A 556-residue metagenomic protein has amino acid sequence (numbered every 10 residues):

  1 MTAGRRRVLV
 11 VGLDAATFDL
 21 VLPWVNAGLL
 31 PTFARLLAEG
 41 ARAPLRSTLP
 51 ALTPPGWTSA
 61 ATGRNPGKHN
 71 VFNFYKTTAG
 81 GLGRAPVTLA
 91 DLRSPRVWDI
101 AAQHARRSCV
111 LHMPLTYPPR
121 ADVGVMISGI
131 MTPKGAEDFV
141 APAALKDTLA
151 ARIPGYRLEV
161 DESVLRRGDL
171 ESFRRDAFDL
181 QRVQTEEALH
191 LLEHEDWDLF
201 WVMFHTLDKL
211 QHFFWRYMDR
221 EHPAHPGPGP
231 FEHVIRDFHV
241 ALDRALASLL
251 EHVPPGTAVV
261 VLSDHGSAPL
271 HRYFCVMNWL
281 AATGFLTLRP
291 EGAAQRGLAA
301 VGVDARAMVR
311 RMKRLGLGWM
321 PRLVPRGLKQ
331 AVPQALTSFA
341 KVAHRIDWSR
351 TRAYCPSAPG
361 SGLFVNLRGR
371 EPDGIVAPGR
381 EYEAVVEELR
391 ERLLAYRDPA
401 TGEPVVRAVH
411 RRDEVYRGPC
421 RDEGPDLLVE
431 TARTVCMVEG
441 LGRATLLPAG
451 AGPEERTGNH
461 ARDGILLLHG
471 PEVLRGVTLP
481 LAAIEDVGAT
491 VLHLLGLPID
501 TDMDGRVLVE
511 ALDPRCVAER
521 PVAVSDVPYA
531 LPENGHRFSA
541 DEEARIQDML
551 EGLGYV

Functional and structural regions predicted by a protein language model:
T2, R174-F200, L210, F214-V261 (+1 more regions): A long, amphipathic alpha-helix that forms part of the scaffold/cap immediately adjacent to metal-dependent active
G4, L13, L22, F74-H104 (+6 more regions): Secreted, luminal/periplasmic, and some membrane-associated catalytic domains that remodel anionic oxygen-ester
R5, D19-D196, H205-H212, G302 (+5 more regions): Active-site-proximal alpha/beta segments of enzymes that process anionic O-linked groups
R5-T17, V21, L36, A60 (+9 more regions): Beta-strand elements within well-structured catalytic alpha/beta cores of enzymes that handle phosphate/sulfate esters
A15-F18, P50-A51, P66-G67, S108 (+13 more regions): Short, solvent-exposed loop/turn segments at secondary-structure junctions
T32, S59, W279, E388-R392 (+5 more regions): Generic recognition of well-ordered alpha-helical segments
G418-G424, G442, L481, L492 (+2 more regions): Long, internal low-complexity/basic segments
R433-G488, H493-L494: Low-complexity, glycine/alanine/valine/leucine- and proline-rich hydrophobic stretches
